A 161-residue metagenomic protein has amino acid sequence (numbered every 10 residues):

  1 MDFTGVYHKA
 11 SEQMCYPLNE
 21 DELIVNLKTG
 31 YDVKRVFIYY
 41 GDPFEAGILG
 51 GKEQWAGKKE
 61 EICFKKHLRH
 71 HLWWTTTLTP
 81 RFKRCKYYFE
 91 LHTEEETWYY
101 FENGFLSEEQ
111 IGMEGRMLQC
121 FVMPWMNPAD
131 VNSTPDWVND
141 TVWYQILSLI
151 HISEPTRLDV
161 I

Functional and structural regions predicted by a protein language model:
M1-V33, I111-A129, S133-T134: Non-catalytic, glycine-rich low-complexity segments
Y31-K83, H92-M113: Aromatic-rich carbohydrate-binding modules that target alpha-glucans
Y40, L147-L149: Short loop/turn segments at strand-loop or loop-helix junctions that form parts of catalytic or ligand-binding pockets
P135-D140: Extracellular/periplasmic catalytic domains that process cell-envelope and extracellular macromolecules
W143-Q145: Structural recognition of the beta-strand scaffold that forms the well-ordered cores of secreted hydrolase catalytic
H151-E154, L158-I161: Single conserved hydrophobic/aromatic residue that forms the stacking wall/gate of nucleotide- or nucleobase-binding
